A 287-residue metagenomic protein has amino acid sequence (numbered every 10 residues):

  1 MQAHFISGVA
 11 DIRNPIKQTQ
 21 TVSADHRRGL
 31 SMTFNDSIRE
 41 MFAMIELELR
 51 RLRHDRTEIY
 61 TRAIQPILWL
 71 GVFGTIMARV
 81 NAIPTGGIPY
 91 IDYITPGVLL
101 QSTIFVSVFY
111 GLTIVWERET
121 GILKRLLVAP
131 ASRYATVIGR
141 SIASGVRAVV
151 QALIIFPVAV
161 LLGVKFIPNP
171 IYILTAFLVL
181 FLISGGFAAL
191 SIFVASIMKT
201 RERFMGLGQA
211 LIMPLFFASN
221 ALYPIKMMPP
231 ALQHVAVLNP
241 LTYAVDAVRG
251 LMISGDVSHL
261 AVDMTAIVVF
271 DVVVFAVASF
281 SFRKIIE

Functional and structural regions predicted by a protein language model:
G29-Q65: Aromatic- and glycine-rich beta-strand/loop motifs that create alpha-glucan
S31, H54-T57, T103-V108, G139-R140 (+3 more regions): Short alpha-helical transmembrane interface motifs in multi-pass membrane proteins
A43, L47-R51, G121-V128, S196-K199 (+3 more regions): Short amphipathic alpha-helical coupling elements at transmembrane boundaries
R51, A82-G86, F216-V273: Membrane-interfacial helix-loop-helix junctions in multi-pass membrane proteins
L68-T75, Y90-L162, L182-I183, F187 (+3 more regions): Hydrophobic alpha-helical transmembrane segments of multi-pass membrane transport proteins
F73-A82, A159-I171, M198-T200, Y223-M228 (+2 more regions): Short helix-capping/hinge motifs at transmembrane helix termini and TM-loop junctions
R133, V137-G208, M213, G255-S279: Alpha-helical transmembrane segments and their short interhelical loops
F280-E287: Short cytosolic juxtamembrane segments of multi-pass membrane proteins
